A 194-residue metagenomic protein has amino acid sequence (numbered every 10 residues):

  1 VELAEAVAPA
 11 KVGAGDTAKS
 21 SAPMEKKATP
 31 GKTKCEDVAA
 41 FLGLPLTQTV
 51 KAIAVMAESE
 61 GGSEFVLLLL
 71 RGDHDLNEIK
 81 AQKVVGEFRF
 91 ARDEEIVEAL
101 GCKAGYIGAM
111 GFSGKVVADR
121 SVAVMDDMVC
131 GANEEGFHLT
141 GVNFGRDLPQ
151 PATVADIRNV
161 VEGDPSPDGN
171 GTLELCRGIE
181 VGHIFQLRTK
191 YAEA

Functional and structural regions predicted by a protein language model:
V1-A194: Extended, low-hydrophobicity, polar/charged segments
